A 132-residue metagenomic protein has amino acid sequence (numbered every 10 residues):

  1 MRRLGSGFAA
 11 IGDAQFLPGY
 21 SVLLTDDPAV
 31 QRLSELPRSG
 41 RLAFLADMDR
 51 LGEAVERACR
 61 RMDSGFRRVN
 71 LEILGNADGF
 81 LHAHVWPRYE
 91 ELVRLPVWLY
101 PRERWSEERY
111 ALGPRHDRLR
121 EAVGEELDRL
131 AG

Functional and structural regions predicted by a protein language model:
M1-G132: HIT superfamily nucleotide-processing domains
